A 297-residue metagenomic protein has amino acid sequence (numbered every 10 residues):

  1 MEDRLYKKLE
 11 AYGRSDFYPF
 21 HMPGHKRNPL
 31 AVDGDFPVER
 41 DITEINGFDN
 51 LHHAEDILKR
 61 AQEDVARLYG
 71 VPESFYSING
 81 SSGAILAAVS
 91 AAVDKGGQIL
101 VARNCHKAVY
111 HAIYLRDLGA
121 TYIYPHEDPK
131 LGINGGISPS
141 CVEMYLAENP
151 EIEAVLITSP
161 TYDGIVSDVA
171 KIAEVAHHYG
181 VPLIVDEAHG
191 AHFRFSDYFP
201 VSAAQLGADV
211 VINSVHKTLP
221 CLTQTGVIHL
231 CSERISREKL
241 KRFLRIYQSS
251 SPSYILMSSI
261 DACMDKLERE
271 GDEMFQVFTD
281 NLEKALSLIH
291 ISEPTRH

Functional and structural regions predicted by a protein language model:
M1-D56: N-terminal "arm"/small-domain region of PLP-dependent enzymes with the aminotransferase-like
P37-G80, N104: Conserved N-terminal alpha-helix of the aminotransferase class I/II PLP-enzyme fold
E73-Q98, A112: Conserved beta-loop-alpha segment that forms the PLP phosphate-binding cup at the N-terminus of a helix
G97-I157: PLP-dependent aminotransferase-like
L131-R194: Active-site phosphate-binding strand-loop segment of PLP-dependent enzymes
S202-R242, Q248-S259: Active-site PLP attachment segment
C263-L286: Structural signature of PLP-dependent enzymes
S287-H297: Residue-level detector of conserved catalytic or cofactor/ligand-binding positions in enzyme active sites
